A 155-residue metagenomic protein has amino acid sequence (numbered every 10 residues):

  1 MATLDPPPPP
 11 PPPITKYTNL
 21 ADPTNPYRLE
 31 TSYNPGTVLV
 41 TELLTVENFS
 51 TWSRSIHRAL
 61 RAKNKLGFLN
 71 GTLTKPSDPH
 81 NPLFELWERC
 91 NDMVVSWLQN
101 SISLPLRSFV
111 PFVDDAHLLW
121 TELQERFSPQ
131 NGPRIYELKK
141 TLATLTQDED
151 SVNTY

Functional and structural regions predicted by a protein language model:
M1-Y155: N-terminal Lys/Arg-enriched interaction segments
